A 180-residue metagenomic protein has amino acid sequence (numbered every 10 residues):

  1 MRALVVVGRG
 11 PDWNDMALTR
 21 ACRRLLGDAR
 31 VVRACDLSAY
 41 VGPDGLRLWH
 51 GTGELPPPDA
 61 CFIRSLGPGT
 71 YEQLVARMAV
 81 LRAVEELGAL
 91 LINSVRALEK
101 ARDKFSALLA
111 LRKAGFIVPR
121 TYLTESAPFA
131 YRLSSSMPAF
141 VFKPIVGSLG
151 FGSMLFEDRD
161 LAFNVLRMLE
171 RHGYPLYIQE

Functional and structural regions predicted by a protein language model:
M1-L4: Extreme N-terminal starter segment of soluble prokaryotic enzymes
V6, R64, T124: Conserved residues at the C-terminal ends of beta-strands
R9-V118: Conserved N-proximal alpha/beta basic substrate-recognition cap immediately N-terminal to, or forming the N-lobe
R33, N93, L123-E125, Q179-E180: Short loop/edge segments at beta-strand edges and connector loops that shape dinucleotide/nucleotide cofactor-binding
R96-L98, E125-F129, I145-L149, R159-L161: Short acidic/polar capping segments at secondary-structure boundaries
L111-R112, S134-G152, G173-E180: ATP-grasp fold ATP-binding core
A114-P138: Rossmann-like NAD(P)H-binding beta-loop-alpha module
L155-E180: Phosphate-binding site of ATP-dependent enzymes
